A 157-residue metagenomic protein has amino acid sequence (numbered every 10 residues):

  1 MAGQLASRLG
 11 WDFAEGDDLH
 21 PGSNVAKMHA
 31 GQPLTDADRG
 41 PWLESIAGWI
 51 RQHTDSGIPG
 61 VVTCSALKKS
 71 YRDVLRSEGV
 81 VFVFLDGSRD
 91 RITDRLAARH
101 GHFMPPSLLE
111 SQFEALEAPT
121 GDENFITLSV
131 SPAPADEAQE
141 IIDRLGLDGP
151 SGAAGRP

Functional and structural regions predicted by a protein language model:
G3-S45: Conserved substrate/cofactor phosphate-moiety recognition/catalytic segment in nucleotide-dependent phosphotransferases
D12-A14, V81, N124-L128: Structural signal for short hydrophobic segments within the conserved structured cores of catalytic domains across
L19-H20, L67-K68, S88-I92, A133: Conserved nucleotide-binding/hydrolysis micro-motifs of P-loop NTPases
K27, E78-P119, I126, I142: A glycine- and Lys/Arg-enriched "phosphate-lid" helix/loop adjacent to the NTP-binding pocket of small-molecule kinases
A37-V81, L85-R89: Glycine-rich phosphate-binding loop used to anchor ATP phosphates in small-molecule kinases, encompassing both
L43-A47, P134-I142: Short, amphipathic alpha-helical "lid/cap" segments that border enzyme active or binding sites
T63, E123-E137: Phosphate-binding beta-loop-alpha motif at adenosine-nucleotide cofactor sites
G146-P157: C-terminal accessory "lid"/substrate-recognition subdomains
